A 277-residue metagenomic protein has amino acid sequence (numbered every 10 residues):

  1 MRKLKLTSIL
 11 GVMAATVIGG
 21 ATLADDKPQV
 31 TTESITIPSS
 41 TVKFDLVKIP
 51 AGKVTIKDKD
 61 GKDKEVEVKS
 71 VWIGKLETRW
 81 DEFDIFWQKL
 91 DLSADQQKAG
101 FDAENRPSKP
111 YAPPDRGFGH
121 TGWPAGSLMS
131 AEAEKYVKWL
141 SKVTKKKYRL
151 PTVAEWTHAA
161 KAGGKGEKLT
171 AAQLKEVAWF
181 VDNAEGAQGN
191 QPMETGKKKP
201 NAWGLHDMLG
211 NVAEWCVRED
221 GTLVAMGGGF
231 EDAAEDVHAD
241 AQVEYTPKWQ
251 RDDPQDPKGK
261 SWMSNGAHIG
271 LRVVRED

Functional and structural regions predicted by a protein language model:
M1-L10: Bacterial N-terminal signal peptides that target proteins for export
L10-V17: Bacterial N-terminal signal peptides
T22-A24: Boundary at the C-terminal end of the N-terminal hydrophobic targeting segment
D26-P28, K199-N201, R218-D277: Disulfide-stabilized, aromatic/cysteine-rich ligand-recognition loop
E33-T36, K59-K62, A202, Q255-W262: Short, P/G- and charge-enriched loop/turn segments at secondary-structure junctions
V42-K53: Mature N-terminal segment immediately following signal peptide/propeptide cleavage in secreted/periplasmic
E67-T170, R275-D277: Active-site microenvironments of metalloenzymes and redox enzymes
K175-L209: Short, well-ordered junction/capping motifs at the entry into regular secondary structure
